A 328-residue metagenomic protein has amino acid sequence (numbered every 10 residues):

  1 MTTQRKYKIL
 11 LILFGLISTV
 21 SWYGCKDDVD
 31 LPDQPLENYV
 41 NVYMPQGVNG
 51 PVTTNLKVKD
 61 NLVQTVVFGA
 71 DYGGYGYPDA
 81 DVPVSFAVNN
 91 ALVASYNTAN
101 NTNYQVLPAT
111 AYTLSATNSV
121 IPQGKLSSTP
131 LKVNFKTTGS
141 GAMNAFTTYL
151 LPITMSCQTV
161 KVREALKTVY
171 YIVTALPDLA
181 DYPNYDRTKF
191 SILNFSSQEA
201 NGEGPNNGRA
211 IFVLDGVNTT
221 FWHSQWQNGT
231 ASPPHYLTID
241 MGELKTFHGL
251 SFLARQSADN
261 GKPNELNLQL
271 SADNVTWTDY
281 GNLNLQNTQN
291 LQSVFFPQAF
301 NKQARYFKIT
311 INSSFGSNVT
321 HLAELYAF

Functional and structural regions predicted by a protein language model:
M1-E37: Bacterial Sec-dependent N-terminal signal peptides
K26-L114, P122, S127-S128, G139-L150 (+2 more regions): Acidic/polar, low-complexity intrinsically disordered N-terminal segments immediately downstream of a Sec signal
Y72-G74, H235-H248, P297-Q303: Extracellular and analogous surface-interaction loops
S119-S127, L285-N290: Short proline/glycine- and polar residue-rich coil/turn motifs
K136, T154-Q158, T310-S314: Beta-strand-rich extracellular modules
I172-D240, R255-G261: Disordered, acidic Ser/Thr/Pro-rich linker "stalks" and the adjacent N-terminal cap of the next globular domain
P233, D259-F328: Trp- and acidic/polar-enriched beta-sheet ligand-binding modules for extracellular glycan and matrix recognition
K245-A258: A short beta-strand element within beta-rich, extracytoplasmic domains of secreted/secretory-pathway proteins
